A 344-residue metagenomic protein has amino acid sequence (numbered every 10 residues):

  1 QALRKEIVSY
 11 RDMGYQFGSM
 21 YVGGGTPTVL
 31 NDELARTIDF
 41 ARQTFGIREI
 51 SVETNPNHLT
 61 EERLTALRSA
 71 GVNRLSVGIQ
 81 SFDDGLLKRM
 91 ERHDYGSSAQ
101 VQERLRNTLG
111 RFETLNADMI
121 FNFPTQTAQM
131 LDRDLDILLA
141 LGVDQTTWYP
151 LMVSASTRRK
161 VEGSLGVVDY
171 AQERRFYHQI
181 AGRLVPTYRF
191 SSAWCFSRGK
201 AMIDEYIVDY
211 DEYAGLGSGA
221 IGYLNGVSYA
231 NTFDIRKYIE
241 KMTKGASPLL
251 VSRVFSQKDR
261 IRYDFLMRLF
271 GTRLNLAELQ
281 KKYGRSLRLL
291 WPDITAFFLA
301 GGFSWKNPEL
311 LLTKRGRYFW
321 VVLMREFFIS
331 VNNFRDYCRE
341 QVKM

Functional and structural regions predicted by a protein language model:
Q1-V8, G18-R285, K343: C-terminal scaffold of the Radical SAM
M13: A motif-centric feature for acidic-aromatic and gly/ser/thr-rich catalytic loops and repeats
R174, K314-R317: An alpha-helix initiation/capping motif
G284-F298: Short amphipathic alpha-helical interaction segments
F298-P308: A short, conserved structural fragment
E309-T313: Minor-groove-contacting beta-hairpin "wing" of winged helix-turn-helix DNA-binding domains
R317-M344: Short, amphipathic alpha-helical interaction segments positioned at domain boundaries
